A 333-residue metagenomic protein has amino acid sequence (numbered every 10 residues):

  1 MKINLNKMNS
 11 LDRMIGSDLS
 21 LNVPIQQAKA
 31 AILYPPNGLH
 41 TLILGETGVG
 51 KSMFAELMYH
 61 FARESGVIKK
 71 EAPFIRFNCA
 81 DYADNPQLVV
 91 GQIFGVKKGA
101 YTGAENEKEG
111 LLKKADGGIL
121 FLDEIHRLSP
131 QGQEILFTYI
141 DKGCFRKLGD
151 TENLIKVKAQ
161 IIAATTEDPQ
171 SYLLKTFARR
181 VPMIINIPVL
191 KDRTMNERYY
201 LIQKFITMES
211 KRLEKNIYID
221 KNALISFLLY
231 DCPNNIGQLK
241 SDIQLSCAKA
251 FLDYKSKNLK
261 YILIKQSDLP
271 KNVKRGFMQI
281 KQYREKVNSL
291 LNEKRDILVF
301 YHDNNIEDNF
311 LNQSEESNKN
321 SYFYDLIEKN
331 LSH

Functional and structural regions predicted by a protein language model:
K2-I25, Q87, S226-P233: Dynamic helix-loop-helix/coil hinge segments at AAA+ ATPase domain boundaries and subdomain interfaces
A30, H60-E64, G99, K142-R146 (+4 more regions): Conserved amphipathic alpha-helical interaction elements at protein-protein interfaces in regulatory, energy-coupling
A30-T102, G118, H126: Conserved post-Walker A coupling segment in P-loop NTPases
G38, S65-K69, A100-L112, I125-H126 (+2 more regions): Conserved Walker
F54, D150-A159, D168-L269: Nucleotide-binding/hydrolysis machinery
A55-L57, A83-F94, E105-D141, Q170-R180 (+1 more regions): Conserved AAA+/SF3 P-loop NTPase catalytic/coupling segment centered on the Walker-B
F121-L122, A159-T166: Structural recognition of the conserved hydrophobic beta-strand(s) that form the central parallel beta-sheet of P-loop
Q203-E214, K221-I225, D231-P233, L245-H333: A cross-family "folded-core" feature that marks the main globular domain of proteins
